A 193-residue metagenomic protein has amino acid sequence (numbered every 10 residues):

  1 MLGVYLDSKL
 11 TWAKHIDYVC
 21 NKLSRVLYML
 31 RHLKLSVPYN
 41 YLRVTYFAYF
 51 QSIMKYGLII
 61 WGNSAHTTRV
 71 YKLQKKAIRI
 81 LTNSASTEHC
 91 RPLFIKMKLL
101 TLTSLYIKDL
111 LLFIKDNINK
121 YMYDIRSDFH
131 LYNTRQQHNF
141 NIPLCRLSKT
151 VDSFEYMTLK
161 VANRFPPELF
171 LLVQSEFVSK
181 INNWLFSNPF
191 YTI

Functional and structural regions predicted by a protein language model:
M1-I193: Hydrophobic/basic alpha-helical segments
